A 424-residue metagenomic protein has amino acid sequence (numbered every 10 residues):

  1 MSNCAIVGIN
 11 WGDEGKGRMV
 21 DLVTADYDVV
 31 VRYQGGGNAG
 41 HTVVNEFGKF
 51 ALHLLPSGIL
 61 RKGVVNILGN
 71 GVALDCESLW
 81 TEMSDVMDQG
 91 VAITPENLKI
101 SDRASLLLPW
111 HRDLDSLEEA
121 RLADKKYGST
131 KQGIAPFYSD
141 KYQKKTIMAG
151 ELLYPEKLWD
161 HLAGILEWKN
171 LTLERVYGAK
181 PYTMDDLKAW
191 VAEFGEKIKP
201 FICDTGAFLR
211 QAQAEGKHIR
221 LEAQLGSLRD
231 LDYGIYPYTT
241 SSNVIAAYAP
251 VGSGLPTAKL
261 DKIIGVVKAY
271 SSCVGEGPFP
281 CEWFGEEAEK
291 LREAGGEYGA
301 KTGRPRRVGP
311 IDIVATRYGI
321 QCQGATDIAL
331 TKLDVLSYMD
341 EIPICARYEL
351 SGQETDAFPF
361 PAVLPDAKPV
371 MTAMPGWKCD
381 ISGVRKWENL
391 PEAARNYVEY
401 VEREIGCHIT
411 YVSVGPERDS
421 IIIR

Functional and structural regions predicted by a protein language model:
M1-R424: Non-transmembrane, aqueous-exposed alpha-helical and coiled segments at domain scale
